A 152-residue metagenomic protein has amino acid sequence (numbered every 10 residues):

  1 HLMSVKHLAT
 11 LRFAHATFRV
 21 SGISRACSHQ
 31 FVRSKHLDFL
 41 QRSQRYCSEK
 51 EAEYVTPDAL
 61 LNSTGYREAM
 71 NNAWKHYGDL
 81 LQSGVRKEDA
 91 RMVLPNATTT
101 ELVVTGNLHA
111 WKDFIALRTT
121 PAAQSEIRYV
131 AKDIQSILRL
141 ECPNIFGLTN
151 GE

Functional and structural regions predicted by a protein language model:
H1-E152: Family-specific signature for flavin-dependent thymidylate synthase
